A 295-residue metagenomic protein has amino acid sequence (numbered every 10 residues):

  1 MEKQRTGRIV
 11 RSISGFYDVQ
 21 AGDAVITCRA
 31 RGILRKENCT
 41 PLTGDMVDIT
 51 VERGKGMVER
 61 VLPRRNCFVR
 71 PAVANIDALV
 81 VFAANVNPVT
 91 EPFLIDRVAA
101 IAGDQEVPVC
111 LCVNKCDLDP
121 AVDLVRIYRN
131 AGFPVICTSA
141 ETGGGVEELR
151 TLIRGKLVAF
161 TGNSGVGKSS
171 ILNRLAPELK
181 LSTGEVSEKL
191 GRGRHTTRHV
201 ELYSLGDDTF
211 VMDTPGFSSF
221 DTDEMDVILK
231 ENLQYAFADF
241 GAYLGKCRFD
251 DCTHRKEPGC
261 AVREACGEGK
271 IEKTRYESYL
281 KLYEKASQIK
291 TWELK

Functional and structural regions predicted by a protein language model:
M1-D18, A24: Accessory interdomain/linker segments of ATP-dependent helicases and helicase-like nucleic-acid enzymes that mediate
E2-K3, G15, N38-K55, R60-L79 (+5 more regions): Helix-rich effector regions associated with P-loop NTPase G domains
Y17-A21, C28, I49: SH3/SH3-like beta-barrel fold
V25-P41: Beta-strand/loop nucleic-acid-binding surfaces
L94-R97: Charged helix-capping and loop-helix junction motifs
K115-V166: Canonical P-loop GTPase G-domain recognition
K168-G184: A conserved segment at the C-terminal end of the G1
